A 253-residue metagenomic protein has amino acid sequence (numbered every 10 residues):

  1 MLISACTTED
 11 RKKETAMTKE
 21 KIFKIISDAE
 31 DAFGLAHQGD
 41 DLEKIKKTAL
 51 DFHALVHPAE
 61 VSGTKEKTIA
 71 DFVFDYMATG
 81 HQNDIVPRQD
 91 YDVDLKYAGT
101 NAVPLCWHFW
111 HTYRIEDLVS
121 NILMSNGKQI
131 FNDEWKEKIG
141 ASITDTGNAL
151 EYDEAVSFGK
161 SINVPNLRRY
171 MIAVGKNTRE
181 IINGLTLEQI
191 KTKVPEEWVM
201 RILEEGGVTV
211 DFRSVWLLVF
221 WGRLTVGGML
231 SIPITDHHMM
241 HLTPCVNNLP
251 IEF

Functional and structural regions predicted by a protein language model:
M1-T7: N-terminal export/membrane-targeting signals
C6, K13-C106, I115-F253: Aromatic-glycine hotspot motif
F109: Conserved H-X4-D acyltransferase segment
